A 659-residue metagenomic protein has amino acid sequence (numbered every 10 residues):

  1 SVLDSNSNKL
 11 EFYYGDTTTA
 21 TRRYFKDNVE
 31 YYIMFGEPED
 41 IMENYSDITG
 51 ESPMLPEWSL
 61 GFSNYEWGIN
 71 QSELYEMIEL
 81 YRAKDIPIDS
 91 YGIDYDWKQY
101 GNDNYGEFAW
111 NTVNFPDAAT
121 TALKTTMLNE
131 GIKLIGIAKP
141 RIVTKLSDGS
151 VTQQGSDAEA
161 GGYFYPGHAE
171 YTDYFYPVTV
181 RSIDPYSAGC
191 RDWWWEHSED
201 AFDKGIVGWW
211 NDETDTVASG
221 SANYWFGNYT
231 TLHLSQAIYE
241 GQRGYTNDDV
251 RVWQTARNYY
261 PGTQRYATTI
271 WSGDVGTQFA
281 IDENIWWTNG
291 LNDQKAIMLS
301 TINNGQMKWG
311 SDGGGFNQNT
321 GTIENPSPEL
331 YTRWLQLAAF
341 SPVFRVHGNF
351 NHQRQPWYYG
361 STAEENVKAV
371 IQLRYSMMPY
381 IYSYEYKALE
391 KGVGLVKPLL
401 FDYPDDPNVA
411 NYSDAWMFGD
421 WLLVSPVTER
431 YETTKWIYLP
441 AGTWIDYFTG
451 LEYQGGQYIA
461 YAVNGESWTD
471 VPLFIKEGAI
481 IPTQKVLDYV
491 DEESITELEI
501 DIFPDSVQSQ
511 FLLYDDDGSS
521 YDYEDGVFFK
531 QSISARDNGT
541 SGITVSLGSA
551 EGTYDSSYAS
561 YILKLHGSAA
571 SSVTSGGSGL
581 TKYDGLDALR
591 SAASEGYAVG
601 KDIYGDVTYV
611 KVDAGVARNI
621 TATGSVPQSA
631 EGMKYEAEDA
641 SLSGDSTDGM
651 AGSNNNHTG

Functional and structural regions predicted by a protein language model:
S1-D470, I475-K476: Catalytic-domain carbohydrate-binding cleft regions of carbohydrate-active enzymes
N408-A410, Y431, S467, V527 (+3 more regions): Residues that act as N-cap/strand-start positions at coil-to-secondary-structure junctions
T433-K435, T443, E452, Q457-A462 (+5 more regions): C-terminal non-catalytic regions of proteins with extracellular/luminal or membrane-system context
Y438-T449, L563-G585, A640: Solvent-exposed beta-hairpin/edge-strand motifs
Y447-W468, T574-V607, D645-N654: Solvent-exposed beta-strand/loop surfaces of large extracellular or lumenal domains
G450, Y461-E499, P627-S643: Accessory carbohydrate-binding/adhesion or oligomerization-edge regions at the termini of glycan-active proteins
I475-S578, L589, D602-V607, K611-N619 (+1 more regions): Accessory, solvent-exposed terminal regions and/or long lumenal/extracellular loops of proteins
S572, G576, S625-G659: Extracytoplasmic
